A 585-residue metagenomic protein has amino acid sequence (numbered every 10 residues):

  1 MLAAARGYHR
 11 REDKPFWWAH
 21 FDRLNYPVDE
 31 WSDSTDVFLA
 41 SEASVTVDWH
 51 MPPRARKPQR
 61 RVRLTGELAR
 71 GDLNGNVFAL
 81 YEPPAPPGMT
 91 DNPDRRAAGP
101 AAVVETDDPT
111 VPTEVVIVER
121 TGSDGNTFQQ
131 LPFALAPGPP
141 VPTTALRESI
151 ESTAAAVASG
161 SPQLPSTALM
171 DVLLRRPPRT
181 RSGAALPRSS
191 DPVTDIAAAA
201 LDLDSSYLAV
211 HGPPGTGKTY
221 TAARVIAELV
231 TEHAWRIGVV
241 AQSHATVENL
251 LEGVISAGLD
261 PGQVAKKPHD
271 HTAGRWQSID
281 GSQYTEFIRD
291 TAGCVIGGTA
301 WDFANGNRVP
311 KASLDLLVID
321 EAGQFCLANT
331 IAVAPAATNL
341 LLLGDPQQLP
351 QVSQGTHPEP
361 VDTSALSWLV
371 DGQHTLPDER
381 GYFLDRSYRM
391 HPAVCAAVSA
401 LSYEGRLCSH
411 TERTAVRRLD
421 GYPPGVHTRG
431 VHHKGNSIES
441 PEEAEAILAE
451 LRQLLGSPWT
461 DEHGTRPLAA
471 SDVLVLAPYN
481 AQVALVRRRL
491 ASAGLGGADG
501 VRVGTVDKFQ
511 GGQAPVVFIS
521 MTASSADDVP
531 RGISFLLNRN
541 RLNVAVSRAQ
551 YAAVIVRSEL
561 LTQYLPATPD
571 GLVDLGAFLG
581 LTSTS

Functional and structural regions predicted by a protein language model:
M1-E12, A145-A154, L349, A365-L366 (+1 more regions): Short, Φ-rich (hydrophobic/aromatic) sequence segments
M1-M89, V247, P441, E445-A446 (+3 more regions): Accessory interdomain/linker segments of ATP-dependent helicases and helicase-like nucleic-acid enzymes that mediate
A55-R63, S190-D195, L536: Short linear interaction motifs
R56-R63, T106-V116: Ser/Thr- and Asn-enriched, surface-exposed coil loops between beta-strands
M89-P109: Short beta-strand-centered aromatic/proline hotspots
T110-P112, D204, Q510-Q513: Short flexible coil/turn linkers enriched for glycine and charged/polar residues that connect secondary-structure
T113-D302, S399, G405-G464, N480: ASCE P-loop NTPase motor cores of helicases and related translocases
E232-W235, A241-E248, E252, S256-A257 (+2 more regions): Conserved helicase motor core of SF1/SF2 NTP-dependent helicases
